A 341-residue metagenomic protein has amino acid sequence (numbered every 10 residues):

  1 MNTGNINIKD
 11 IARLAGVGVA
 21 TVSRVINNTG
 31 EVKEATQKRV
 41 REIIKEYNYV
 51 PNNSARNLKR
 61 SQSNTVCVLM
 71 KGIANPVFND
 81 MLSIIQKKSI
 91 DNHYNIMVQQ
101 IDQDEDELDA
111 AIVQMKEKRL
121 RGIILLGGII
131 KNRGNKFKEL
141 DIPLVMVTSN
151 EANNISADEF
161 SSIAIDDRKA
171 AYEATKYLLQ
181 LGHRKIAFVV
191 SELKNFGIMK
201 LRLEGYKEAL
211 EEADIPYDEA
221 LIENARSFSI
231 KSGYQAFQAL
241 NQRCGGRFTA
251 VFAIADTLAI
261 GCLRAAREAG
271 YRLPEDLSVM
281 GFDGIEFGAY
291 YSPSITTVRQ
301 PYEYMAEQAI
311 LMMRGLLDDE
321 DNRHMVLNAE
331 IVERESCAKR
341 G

Functional and structural regions predicted by a protein language model:
M1-S63, G341: N-terminal helix-turn-helix DNA-binding module of bacterial transcription factors
L14, V19-T21, L58-A74, Y177 (+1 more regions): Short beta-strand segments enriched in small/hydrophobic residues
Y47-Q114, K118-G122, E204: Amphipathic helical "hinge" segments at domain boundaries
K71-D80, V98-D106, S162-E173, V189-Q238 (+4 more regions): Hinge/beta->alpha junction and helix N-cap segments in small-molecule ligand-binding domains
D106-R119, S232-G246: Short, well-structured alpha-helical segments in soluble
R119-L126, A187-V190, E223, C244-A255 (+1 more regions): Periplasmic-binding protein-like
L125-E173, T257, D283-I295: Flexible loop/hinge segments that line or gate small-molecule binding clefts
F237-G341: Flexible loop/turn connectors
